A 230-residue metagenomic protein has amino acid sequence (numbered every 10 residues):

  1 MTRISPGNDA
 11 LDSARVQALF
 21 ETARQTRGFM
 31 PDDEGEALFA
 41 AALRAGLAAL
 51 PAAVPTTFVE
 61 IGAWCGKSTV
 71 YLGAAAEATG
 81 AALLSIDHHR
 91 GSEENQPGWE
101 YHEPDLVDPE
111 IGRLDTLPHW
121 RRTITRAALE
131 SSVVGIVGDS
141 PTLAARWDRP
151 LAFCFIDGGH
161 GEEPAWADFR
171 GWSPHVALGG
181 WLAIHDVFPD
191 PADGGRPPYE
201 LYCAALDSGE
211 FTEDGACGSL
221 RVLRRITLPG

Functional and structural regions predicted by a protein language model:
R3-Q25, E36-G230: S-adenosylmethionine/decaboxylated-SAM
M30-E34: Phosphate/oxyanion-binding active-site loops and adjacent basic polyanion-contact surfaces
